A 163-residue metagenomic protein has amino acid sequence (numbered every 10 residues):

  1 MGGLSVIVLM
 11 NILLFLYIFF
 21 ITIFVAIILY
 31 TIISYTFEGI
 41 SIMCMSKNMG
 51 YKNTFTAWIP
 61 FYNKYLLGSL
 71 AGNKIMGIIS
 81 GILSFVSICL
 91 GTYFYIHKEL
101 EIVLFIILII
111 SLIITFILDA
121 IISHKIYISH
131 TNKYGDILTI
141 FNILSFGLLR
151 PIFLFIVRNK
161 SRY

Functional and structural regions predicted by a protein language model:
M1-T31, G81-L118, Y163: Membrane-helix interface segments in multi-pass membrane proteins
I12, Y30-L83, F116-Y163: Membrane-interface extramembranous regions at the lipid-water interface
